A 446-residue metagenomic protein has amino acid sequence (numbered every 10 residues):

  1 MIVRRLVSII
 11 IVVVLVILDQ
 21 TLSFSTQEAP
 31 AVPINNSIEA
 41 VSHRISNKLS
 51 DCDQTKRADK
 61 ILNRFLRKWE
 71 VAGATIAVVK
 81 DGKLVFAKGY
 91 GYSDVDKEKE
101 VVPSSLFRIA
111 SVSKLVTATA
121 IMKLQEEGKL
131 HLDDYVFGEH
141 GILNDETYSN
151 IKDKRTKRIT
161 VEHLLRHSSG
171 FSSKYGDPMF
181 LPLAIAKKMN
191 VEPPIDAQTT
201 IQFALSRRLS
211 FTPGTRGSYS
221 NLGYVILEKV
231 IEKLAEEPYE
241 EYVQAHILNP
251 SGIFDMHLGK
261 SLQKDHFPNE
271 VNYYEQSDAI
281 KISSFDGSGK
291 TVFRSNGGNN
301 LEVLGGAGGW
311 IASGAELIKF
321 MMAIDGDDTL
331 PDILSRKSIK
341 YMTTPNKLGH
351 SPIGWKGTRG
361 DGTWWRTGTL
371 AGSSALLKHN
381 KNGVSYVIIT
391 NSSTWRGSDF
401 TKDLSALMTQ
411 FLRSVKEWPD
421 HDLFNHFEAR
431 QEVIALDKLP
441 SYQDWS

Functional and structural regions predicted by a protein language model:
I2-S8, L15-K88, G138, Q244 (+2 more regions): Catalytic loop of the DD-peptidase/beta-lactamase superfamily, centered on the K-T-G motif and neighboring
H43, N47, Y92-D94, Y135-D145 (+3 more regions): Short linear capping/connector segments at secondary-structure termini
K60, L115-T119, V225, E241: A generic alpha-helix surface/boundary motif
R67-T75, K97-H163, F211-L222, G305-G308 (+1 more regions): Short active-site loop at a secondary-structure junction that contains or immediately precedes the catalytic residue(s)
D81, S93-V95, S169-G170, S393: Solvent-exposed coil/turn segments that connect beta secondary-structure elements in extracytoplasmic/periplasmic
V85-A87, K99, S172-Y175: Short, solvent-exposed loop/turn elements at domain surfaces
S149-T363, T367-T369: Short, surface-exposed loop or secondary-structure junction motifs that flank catalytic or metal-binding residues
